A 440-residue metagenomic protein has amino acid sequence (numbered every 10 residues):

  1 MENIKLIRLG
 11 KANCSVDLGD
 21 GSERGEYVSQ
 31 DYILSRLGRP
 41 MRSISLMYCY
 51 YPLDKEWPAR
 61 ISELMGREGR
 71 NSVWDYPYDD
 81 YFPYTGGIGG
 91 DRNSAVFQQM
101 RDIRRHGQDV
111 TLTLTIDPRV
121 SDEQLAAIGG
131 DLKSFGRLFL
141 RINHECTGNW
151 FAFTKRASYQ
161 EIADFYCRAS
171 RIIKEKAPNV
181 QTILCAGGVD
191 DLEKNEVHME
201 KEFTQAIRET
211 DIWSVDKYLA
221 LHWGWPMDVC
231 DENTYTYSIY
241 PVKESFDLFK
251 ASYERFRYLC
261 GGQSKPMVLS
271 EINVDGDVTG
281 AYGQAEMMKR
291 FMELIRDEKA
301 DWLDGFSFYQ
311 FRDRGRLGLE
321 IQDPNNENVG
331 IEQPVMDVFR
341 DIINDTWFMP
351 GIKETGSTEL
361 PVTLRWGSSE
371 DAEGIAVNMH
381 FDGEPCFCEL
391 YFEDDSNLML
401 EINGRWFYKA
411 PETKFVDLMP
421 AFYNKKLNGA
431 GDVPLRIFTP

Functional and structural regions predicted by a protein language model:
D17-S134, F311-R314: N-terminal carbohydrate-binding/catalytic regions of secreted carbohydrate-active enzymes
I44-C49, M199-E244, V268, Y309-R314: Aromatic- and acid-rich polysaccharide-binding/catalytic face of secreted or lumenal carbohydrate-active enzymes
S62-E63, E68-Y81, Y218-D277: Glycoside hydrolase catalytic-domain groove-lining segments
L112, F151, L221, W225 (+2 more regions): Active-site clefts of carbohydrate-active enzymes
G129-Y159, T182-V189, L269: Active-site groove signature of glycoside hydrolases
R171-H198, G261-D277, L303-D313: Aromatic-lined carbohydrate-recognition surfaces of secreted/lumenal glycan-active proteins
E298-W302, S307-E389, E393-G404: Aromatic-rich peripheral "rim/lid" segments of glycoside hydrolase catalytic domains that contact and position glycan
D395-P440: Beta-strand-rich ligand-recognition modules
